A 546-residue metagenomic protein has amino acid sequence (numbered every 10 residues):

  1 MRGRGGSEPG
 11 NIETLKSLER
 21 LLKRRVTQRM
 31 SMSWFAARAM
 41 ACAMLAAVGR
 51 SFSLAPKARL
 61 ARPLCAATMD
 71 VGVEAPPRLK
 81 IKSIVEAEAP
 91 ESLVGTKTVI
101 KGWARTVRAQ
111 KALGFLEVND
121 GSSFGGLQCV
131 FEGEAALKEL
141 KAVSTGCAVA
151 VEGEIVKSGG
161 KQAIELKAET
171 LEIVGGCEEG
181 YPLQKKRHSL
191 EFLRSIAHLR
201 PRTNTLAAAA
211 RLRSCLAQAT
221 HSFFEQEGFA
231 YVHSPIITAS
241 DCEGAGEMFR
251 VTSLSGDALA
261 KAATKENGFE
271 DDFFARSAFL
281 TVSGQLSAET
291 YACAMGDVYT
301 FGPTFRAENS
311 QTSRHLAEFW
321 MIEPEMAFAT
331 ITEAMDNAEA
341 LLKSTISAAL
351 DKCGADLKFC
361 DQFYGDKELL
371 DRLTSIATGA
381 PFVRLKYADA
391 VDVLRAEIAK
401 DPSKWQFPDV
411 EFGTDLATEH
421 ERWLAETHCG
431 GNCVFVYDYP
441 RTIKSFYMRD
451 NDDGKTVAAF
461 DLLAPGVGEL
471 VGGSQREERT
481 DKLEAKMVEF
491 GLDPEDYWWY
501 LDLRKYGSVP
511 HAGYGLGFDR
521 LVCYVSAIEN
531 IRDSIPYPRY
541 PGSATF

Functional and structural regions predicted by a protein language model:
M1-A37, A417: Intrinsically disordered, low-complexity basic segments at termini and long loops, enriched in Pro/Gly and/or Arg/Ser
M30-K57: N-terminal chloroplast transit peptides
P63-D70: N-terminal plastid-targeting presequences
G72-A329, C523: Class II aminoacyl-tRNA synthetase-like tRNA-binding/catalytic domains
W103, C215-E227, S283-L286, T290 (+12 more regions): Generic, well-ordered alpha-helical scaffold segments in large soluble proteins
P182-Q184, R213, A230-I237, C293 (+7 more regions): Short coil/turn segments at secondary-structure boundaries
D241-G268, A340-A464, K486-V509: Metal-assisted phosphate- and nucleotidyl-transfer catalytic regions
A275, F279, A292-P303, T312 (+4 more regions): TRNA-recognition modules of translation machinery and tRNA-sensing kinases, especially anticodon-binding
